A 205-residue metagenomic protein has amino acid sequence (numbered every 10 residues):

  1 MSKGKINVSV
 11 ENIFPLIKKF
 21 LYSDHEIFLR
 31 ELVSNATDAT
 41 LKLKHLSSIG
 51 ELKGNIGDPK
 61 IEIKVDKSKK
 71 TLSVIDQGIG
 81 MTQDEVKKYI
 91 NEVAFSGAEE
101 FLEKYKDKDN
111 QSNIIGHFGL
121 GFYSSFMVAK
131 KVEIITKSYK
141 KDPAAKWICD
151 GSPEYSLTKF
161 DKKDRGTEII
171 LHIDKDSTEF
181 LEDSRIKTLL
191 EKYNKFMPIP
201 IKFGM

Functional and structural regions predicted by a protein language model:
M1-K175, E179-F180, T188: GHKL (Bergerat-fold) ATPase N-terminal catalytic module, capturing the glycine-rich phosphate-binding loop and acidic
E182-D183, K187, M197: Charged, low-complexity intrinsically disordered tails
N194: TRNA-binding/sensing appendages of the translation machinery
P198-M205: A short amphipathic beta-strand at an alpha->beta junction
